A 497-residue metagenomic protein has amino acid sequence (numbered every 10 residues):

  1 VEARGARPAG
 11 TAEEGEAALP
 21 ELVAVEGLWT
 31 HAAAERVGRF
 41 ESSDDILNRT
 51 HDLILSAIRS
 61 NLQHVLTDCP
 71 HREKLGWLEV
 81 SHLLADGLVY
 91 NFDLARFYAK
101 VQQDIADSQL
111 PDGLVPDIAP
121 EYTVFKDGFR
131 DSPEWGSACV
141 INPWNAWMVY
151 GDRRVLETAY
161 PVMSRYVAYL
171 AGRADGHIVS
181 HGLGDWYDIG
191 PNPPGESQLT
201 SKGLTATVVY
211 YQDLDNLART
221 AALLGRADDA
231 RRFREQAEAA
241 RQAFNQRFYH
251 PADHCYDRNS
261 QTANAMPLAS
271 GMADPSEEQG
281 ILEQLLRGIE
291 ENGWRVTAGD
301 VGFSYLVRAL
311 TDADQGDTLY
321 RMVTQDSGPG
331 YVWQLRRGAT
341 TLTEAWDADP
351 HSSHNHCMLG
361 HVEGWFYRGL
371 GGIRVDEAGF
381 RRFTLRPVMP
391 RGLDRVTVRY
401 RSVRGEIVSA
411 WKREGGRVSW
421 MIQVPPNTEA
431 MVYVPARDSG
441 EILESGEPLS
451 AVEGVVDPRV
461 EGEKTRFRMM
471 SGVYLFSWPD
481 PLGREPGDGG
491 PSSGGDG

Functional and structural regions predicted by a protein language model:
V1-R7: Short beta-strand-plus-loop segments that form exposed binding edges in beta-rich domains
R7-G10, G15-L53, R59, L66-I118 (+5 more regions): Active-site acid/base region of carbohydrate-active enzymes
P70-L78, L83, N91, A138-V140 (+6 more regions): C-terminal capping/lid segments that line or modulate ligand- or cofactor-binding pockets
E121-Y122, D347: Mature catalytic domains of secreted/periplasmic carbohydrate-active enzymes
D127-G128: Conserved, well-structured interaction surfaces
L217-T220, A240: TPR/TPR-like alpha-solenoid repeats
E235, D317-G490, G494-G497: Non-catalytic C-terminal accessory modules of carbohydrate-active enzymes
